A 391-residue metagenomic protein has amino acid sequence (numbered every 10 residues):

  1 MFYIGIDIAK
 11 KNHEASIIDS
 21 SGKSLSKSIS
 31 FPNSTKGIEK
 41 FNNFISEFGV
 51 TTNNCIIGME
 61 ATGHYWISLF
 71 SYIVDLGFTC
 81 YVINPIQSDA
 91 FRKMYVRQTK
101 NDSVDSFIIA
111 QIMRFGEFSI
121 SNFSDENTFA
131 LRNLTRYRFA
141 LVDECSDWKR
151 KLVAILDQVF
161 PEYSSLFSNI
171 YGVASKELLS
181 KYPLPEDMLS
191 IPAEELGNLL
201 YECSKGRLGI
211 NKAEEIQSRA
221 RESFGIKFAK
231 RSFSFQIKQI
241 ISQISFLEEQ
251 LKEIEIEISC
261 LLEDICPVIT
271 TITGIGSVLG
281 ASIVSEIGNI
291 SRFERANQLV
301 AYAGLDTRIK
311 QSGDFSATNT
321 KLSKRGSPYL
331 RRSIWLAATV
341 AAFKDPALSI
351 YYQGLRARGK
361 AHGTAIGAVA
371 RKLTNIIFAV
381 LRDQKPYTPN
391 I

Functional and structural regions predicted by a protein language model:
M1-I391: A detector of single, family-specific signature residues that are central to catalytic or substrate-handling motifs
